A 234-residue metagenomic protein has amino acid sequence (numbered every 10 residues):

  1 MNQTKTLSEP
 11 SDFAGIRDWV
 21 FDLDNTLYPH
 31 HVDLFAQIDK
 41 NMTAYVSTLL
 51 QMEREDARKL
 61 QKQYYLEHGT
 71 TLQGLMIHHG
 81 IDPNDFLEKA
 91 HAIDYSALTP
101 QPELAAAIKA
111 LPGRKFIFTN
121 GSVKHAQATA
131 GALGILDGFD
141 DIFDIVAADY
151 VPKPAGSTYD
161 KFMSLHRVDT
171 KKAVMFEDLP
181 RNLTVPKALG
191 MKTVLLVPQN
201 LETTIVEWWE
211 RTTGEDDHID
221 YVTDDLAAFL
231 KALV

Functional and structural regions predicted by a protein language model:
M1-I16, K109, S122-V123, Q127-V234: Asp-based, Mg2+/Mn2+-dependent phosphohydrolase catalytic module
Q3-F21, T26-A105, K124: N-terminal helical cap/lid subdomain that shapes the substrate entry/recognition surface in HAD-like hydrolases
P29, I117-T119, L195: Hydrophobic residues in well-ordered beta-strands that form the structural core
H31, L60-Q61, S96, R114-K115 (+2 more regions): A generic structural signal for short
E53-R54, P83, K115, D137-G138 (+1 more regions): Secondary-structure boundary/capping signal
I77-G80, L111-K115, L189-M191: Short glycine/proline-enriched coil/turn segments at helix->beta-strand junctions
P100, F118, V151: Residue-level marker of regulatory loop/turn positions in helix-turn-helix DNA-binding domains and in histidine
